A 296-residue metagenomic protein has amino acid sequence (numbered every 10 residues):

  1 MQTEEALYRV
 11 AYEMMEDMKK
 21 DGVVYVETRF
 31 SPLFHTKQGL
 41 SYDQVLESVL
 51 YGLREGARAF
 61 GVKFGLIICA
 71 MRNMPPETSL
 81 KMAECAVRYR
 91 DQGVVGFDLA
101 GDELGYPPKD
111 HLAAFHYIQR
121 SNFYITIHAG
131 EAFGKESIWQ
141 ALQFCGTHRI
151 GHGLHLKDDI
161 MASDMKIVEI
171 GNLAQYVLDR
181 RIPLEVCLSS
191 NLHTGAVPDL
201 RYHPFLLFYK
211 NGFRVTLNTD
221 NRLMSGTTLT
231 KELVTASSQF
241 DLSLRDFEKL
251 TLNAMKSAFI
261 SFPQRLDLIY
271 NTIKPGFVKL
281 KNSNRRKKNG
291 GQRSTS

Functional and structural regions predicted by a protein language model:
M1-F123, E131-I138, L142-R149, H155-S296: Metal-cofactor-binding active-site regions of metalloenzymes
H128: Short HxH-centered metal-ligating active-site micro-motif
